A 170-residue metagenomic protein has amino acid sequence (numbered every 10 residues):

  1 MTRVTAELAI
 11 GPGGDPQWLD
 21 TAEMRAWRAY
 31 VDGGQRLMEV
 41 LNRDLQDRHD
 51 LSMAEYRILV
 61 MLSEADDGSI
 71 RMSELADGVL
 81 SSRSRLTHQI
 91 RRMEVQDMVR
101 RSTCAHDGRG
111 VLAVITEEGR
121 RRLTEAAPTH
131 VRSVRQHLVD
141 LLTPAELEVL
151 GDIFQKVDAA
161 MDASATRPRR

Functional and structural regions predicted by a protein language model:
M1-H49, R170: N-terminal leader segment of winged-helix/HTH proteins
T2-G14, R91-D152: Charged, amphipathic alpha-helical coiled-coil/dimerization segments
A22, A54-Y56, R71, E118 (+1 more regions): N-terminal positioning helix adjacent to the helix-turn-helix/winged-helix DNA-binding module
E23, W27-L45, L59, L123-L142 (+1 more regions): Hydrophobic alpha-helical core bundles mediating ligand binding, dimerization, or RNAP-core interactions
E39-S84, R169: N-terminal helix-turn-helix DNA-binding core of bacterial DNA-binding proteins
M72, I90-R91: Short, hydrophobic-biased segments on the C-terminal half of alpha helices that form "recognition helices"
M161-R170: Short, charged, intrinsically disordered terminal tails
